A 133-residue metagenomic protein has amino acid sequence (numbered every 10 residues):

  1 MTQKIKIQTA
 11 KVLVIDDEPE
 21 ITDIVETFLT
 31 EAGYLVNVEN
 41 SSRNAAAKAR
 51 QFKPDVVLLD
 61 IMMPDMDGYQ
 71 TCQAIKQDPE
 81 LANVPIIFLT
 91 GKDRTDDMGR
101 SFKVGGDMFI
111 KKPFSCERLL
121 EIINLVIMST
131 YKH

Functional and structural regions predicted by a protein language model:
D23-E31: Charged docking surfaces used in two-component/phosphorelay signaling
G33-N40, K48: Short hydrophobic/Thr-rich beta-strand motif most characteristic of the beta2 strand and flanking loop of CheY-like
F52-L58: Active-site beta3 strand of CheY-like receiver
M63: Receiver (REC) domain active-site loop signature in two-component systems and cognate sites in sensor histidine kinases
F114-N124: C-terminal output helix
